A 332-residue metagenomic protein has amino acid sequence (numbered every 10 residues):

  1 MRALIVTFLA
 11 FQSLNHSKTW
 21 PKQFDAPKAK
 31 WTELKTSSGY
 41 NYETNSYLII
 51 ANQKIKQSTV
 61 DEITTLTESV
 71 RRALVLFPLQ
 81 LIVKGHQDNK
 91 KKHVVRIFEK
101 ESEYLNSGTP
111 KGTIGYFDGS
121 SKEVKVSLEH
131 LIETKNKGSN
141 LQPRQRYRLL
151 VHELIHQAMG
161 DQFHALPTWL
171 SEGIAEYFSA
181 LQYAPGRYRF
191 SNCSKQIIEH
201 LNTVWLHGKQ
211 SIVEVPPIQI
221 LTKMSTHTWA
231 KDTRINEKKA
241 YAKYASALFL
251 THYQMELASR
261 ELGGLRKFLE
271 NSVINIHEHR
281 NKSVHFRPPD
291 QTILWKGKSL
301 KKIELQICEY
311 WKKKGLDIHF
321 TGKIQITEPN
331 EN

Functional and structural regions predicted by a protein language model:
M1-T7: Sec-dependent signal peptide recognition, specifically the positively charged N-region followed immediately by
S13-E43, D61, T65-E68, I293-N332: N-terminal low-structure segments adjacent to metalloprotease catalytic domains across cellular compartments
S13-K28, K122-E129, N192-H200: Short charge-dense sequence patches
W20-K22, L34-P167, E278-R287, Q291: Juxtacatalytic substrate-recognition/specificity segment
Y116-V126, Q145, L166-N332: Acidic/His/Gly-enriched intrinsically disordered linker/tail segments that often contain short helix/coil "MoRF-like"
